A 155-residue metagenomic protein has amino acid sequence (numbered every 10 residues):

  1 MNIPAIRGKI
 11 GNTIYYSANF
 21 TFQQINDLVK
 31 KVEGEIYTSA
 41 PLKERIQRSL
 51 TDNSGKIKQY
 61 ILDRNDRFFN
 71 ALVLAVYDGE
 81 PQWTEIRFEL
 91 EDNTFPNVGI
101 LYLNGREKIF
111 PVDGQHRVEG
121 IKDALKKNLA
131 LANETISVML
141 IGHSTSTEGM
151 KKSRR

Functional and structural regions predicted by a protein language model:
M1-N70, L74-Y102: N-terminal extension/subdomain marker
I46, F68-L74, D78-G79, I86-R155: Basic- and aromatic-enriched surface patches that contact anionic nucleotides/nucleic acids
